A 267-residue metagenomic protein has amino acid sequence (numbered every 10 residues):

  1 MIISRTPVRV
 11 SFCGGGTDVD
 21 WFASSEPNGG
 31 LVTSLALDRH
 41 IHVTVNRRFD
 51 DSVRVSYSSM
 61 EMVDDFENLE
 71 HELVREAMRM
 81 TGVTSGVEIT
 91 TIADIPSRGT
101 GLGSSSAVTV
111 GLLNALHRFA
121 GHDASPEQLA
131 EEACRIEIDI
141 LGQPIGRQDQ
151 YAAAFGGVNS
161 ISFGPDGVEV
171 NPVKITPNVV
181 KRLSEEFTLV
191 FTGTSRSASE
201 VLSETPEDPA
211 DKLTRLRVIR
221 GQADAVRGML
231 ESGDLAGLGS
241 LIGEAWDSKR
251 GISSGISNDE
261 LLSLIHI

Functional and structural regions predicted by a protein language model:
M1-C13, T17-W21, D38-V83, L116-A120 (+2 more regions): C-terminal nucleotide
S25-N28, S104, S203-T205: Short, glycine/charged-enriched secondary-structure capping and boundary segments
S25-V43: Short catalytic helix/loop segments, enriched in acidic residues and glycine and frequently bearing histidine
L31, P96-R98, G142, F155: A generic hydrophobic-helix recognition signal that picks specific residues within alpha-helical hydrophobic
M80-T100, Q128, E132-R135: Glycine- and acidic-rich phosphate- and metal-coordinating loops
T100-G103, I252-S254: Short helix-coil transition sites and intra-membrane helix breaks within transmembrane domains of multi-pass
G101-H122, A154: DPxDG-like acidic metal-binding loop motif
